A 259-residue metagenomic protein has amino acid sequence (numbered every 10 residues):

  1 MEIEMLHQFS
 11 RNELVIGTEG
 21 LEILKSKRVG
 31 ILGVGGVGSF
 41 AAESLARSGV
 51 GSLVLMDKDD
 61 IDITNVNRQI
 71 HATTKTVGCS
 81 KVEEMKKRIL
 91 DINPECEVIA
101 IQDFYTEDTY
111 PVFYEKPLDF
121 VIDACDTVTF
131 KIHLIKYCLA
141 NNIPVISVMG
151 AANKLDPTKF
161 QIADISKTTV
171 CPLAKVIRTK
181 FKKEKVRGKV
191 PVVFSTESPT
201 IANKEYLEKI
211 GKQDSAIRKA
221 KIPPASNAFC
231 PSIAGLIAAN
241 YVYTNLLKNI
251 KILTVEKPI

Functional and structural regions predicted by a protein language model:
M1-V29: N-terminal charged helix/coil linker that caps or initiates catalytic domains
E2, K116-F120, F130, V145 (+3 more regions): Glycine-rich phosphate/adenylate-binding loop
I31-G33, M56: Conserved N-terminal Rossmann-fold NAD(P)-binding element of oxidoreductases
V37: Hydrophobic/small residue at the entry helix of a nucleotide-binding pocket
R47-S52: Conserved S-adenosyl-L-methionine
L55-N93: Glycine-rich phosphate-binding loop and adjoining beta1-alpha1-beta2 segment of Rossmann-like nucleotide-binding folds
Q102-Y110: Conserved SAM/SAH-binding loop
